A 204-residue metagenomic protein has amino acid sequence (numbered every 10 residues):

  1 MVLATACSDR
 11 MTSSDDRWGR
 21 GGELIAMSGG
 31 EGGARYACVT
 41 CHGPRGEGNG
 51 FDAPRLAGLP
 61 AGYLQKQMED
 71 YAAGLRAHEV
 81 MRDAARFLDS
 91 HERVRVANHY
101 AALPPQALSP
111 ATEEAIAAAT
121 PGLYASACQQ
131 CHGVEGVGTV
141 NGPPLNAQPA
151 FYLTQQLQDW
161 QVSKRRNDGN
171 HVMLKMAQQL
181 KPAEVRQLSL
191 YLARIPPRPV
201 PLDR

Functional and structural regions predicted by a protein language model:
A4-A6: C-terminal motif of bacterial Sec signal peptides marking the signal peptidase cleavage site
S8-M11: Bacterial signal peptide processing site
S14-P44, T112-V137, P149: Sequence/structural segment immediately N-terminal to covalent heme-attachment motifs in c-type and related
L24, A53, A61-A102, L108-T112: Extracytoplasmic c-type cytochrome modules immediately beyond a signal peptide or single-pass transmembrane anchor
G30, Y36-A37, D70, I116-A118 (+8 more regions): His/Met- and acidic-residue-enriched segments that coordinate or traffic transition-metal cofactors and support
V39-A73, R82-F87, P121, G136-V162 (+1 more regions): Gly/Gly-Pro-rich "capping" loops immediately C-terminal to redox-active cysteine motifs in periplasmic/lumenal
E47-G48, G74-A77, A102-I116, Q129-Q130 (+3 more regions): Inter-heme linker and motif-flanking segments adjacent to c-type heme-binding CXXCH motifs in c-type cytochromes
R86-L108, Q178-R204: C-terminal capping alpha-helices of c-type cytochrome domains
